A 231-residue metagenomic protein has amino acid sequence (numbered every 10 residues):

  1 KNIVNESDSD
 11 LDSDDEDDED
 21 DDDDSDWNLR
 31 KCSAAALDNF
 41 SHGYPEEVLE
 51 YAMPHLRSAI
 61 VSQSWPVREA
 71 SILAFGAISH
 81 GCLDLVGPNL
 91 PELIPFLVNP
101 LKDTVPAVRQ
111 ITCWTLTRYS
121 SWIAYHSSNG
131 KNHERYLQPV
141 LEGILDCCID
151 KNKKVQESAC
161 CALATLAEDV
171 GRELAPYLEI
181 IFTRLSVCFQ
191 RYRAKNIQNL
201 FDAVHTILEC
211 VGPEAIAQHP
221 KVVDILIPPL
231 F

Functional and structural regions predicted by a protein language model:
K1-F231: Karyopherin-beta/Importin-beta family HEAT-repeat alpha-solenoid scaffold
